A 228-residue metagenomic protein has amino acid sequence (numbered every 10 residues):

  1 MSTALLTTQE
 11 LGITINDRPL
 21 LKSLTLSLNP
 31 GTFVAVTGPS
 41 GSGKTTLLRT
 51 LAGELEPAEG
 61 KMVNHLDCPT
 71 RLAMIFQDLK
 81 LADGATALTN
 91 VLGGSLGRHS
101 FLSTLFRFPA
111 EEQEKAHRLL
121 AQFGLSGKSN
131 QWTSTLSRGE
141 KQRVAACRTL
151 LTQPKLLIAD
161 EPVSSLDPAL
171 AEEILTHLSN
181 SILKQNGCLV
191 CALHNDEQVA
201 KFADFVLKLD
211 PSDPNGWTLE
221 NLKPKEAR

Functional and structural regions predicted by a protein language model:
A52: Helix-to-loop junction immediately C-terminal to a conserved catalytic motif
T104-K128: Conserved ABC ATPase "signature" region
W132-L136, E140: Conserved ABC ATPase signature
A146: Hydrophobic anchor residue at the start of the ABC signature
L157-D160: Catalytic Walker B motif of ABC-type/P-loop ATPase nucleotide-binding domains
D167: ABC-family nucleotide-binding domains
A192-H194: H-loop/switch region of ABC-family ATPase nucleotide-binding domains
